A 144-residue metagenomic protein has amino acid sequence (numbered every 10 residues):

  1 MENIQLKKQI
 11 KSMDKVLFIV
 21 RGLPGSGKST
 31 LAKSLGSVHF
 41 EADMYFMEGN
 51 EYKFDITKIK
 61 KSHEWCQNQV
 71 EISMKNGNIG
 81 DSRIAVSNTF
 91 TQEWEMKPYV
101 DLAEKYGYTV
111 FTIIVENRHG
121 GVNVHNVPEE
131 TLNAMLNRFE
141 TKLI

Functional and structural regions predicted by a protein language model:
E2-S12: Pre-Walker A adenine-sensing motif
L17: Walker A (P-loop) ATP-phosphate-binding motif of ABC ATPase nucleotide-binding domains
V20: Hydrophobic anchor at the beta1->P-loop junction of P-loop NTPases
P24: The conserved Walker
G27: Conserved glycine(s) of the Walker
L31: Hydrophobic positions on the alpha1 helix immediately C-terminal to the Walker A/P-loop
V38-E51: Short beta-strand-centered segment that lines the nucleotide-binding/catalytic pocket of NTP-utilizing
K53-T57, Q67-S82, T89-I144: Replace "adjacent to P-loop NTPase cores in ATP/GTP-dependent enzymes" with "adjacent to NTP-binding cores
